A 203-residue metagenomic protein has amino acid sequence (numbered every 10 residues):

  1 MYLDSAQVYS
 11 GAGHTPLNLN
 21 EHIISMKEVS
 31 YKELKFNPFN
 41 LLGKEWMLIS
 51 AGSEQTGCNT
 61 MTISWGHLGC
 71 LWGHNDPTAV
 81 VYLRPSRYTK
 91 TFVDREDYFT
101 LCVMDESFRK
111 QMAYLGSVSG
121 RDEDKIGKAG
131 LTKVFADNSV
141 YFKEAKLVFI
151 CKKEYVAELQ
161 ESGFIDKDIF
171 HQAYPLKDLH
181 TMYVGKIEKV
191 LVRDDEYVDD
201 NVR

Functional and structural regions predicted by a protein language model:
M1-S25: N-terminal amphipathic/basic-hydrophobic helices that include classical n-h-c signal peptides and signal-anchor
L19-R203: Basic, polyanion-binding surface patches
